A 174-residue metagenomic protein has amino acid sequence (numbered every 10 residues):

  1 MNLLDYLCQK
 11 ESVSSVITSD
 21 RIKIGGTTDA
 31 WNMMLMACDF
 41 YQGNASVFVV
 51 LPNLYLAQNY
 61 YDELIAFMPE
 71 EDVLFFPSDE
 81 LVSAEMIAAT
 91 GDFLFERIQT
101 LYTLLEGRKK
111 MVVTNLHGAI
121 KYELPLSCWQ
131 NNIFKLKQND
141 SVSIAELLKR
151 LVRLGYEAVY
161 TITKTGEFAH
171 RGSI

Functional and structural regions predicted by a protein language model:
M1-I174: ASCE RecA-like P-loop NTPase motor cores that couple ATP hydrolysis to mechanical translocation on nucleic acids
